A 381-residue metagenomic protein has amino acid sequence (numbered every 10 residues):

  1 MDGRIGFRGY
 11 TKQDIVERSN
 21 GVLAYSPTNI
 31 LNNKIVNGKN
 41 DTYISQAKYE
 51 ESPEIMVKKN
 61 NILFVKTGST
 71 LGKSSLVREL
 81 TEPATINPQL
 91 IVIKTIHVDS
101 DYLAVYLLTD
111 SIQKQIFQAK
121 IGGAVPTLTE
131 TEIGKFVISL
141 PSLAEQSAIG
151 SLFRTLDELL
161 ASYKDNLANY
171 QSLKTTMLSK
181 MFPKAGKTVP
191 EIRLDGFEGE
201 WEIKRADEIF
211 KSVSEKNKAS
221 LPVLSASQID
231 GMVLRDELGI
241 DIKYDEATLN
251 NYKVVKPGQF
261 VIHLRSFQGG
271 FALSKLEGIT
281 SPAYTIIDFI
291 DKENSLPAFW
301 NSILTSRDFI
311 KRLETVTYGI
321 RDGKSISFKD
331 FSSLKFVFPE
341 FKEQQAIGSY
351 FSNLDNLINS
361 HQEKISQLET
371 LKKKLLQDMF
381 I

Functional and structural regions predicted by a protein language model:
M1-R8, K135, R193-N217: Non-catalytic DNA-recognition/assembly elements of restriction-modification systems
R8-K12, P83-I91, Q113, I121-A144 (+3 more regions): A short glycine-rich beta-alpha junction/loop motif
K12-K48, I93, F210-D245: DNA target-recognition patches
G21-T28, N40-D110, L238-G239, N250-R307 (+1 more regions): A short beta-sheet element
E51, G122, A161, K243-L249 (+1 more regions): Short, solvent-exposed loop/turn positions at domain surfaces that link secondary-structure elements or cap domain
K135-F136, P141-E202, L334, E343-I381: Amphipathic alpha-helical segments with low aromatic content
